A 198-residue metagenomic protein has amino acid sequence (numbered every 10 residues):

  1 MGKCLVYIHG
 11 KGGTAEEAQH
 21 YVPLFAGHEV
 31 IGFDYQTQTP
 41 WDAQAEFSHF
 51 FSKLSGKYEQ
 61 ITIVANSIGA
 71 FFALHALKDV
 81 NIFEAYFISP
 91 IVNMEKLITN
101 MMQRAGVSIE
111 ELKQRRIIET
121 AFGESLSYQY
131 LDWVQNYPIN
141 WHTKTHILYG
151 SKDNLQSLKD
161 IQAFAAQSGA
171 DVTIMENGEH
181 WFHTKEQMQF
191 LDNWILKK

Functional and structural regions predicted by a protein language model:
M1-T39: Short, surface-exposed "cap/lid" segments of acyl-processing enzymes
C4, Q60-T62, E84: Structural motif
V6-K11, V64, I88, L148: Short hydrophobic segments within beta-strands
E17, T37-G56: Alpha/beta-hydrolase active-site loop
A18-V22, A73, I161, A165: Short, highly selective alpha-helical patches that border small-molecule cofactor pockets in redox/cofactor-processing
V64-A73: Gly/Ala-rich beta-loop-alpha elbow adjacent to hydrolase catalytic centers
A76-V80: Aromatic pocket-lining residues of Rossmann-like dinucleotide-binding sites
I82-A163, Q167-K198: The alpha/beta-hydrolase serine catalytic core
